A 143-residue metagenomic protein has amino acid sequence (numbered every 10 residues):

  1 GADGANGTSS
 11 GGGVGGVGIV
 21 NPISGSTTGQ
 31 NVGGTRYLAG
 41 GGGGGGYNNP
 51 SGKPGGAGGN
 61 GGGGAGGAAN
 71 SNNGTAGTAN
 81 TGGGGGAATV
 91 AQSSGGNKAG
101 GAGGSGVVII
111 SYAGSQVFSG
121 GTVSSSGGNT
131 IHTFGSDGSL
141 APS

Functional and structural regions predicted by a protein language model:
G1-S143: Low-complexity, glycine/proline-biased repetitive segments and flexible coils/loops
